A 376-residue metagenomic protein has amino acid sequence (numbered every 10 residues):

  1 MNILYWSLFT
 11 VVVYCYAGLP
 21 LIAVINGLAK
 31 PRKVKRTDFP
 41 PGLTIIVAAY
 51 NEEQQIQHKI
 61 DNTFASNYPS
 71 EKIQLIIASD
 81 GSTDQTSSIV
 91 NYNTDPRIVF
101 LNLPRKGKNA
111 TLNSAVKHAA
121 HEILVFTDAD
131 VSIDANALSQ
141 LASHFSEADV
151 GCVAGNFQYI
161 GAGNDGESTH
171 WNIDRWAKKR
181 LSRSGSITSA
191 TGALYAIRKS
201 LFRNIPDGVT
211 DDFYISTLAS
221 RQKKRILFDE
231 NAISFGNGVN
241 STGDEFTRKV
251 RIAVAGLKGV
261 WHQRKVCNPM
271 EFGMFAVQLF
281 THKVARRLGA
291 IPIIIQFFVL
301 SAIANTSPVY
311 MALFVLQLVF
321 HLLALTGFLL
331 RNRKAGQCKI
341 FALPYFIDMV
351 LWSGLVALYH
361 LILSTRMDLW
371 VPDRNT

Functional and structural regions predicted by a protein language model:
M1-T37: N-terminal membrane-anchoring/stem segments of glycan-assembly enzymes
I3, T37, G236, R286-R366: Membrane-embedded multi-pass helical conduit in multi-pass membrane proteins, especially envelope-biosynthetic
Q54-H58, K72, T83-Y92, N136: Acidic helix N-cap motif at the loop->helix transition within catalytic regions of sugar-transfer enzymes
D61-K72: Short, acidic, metal-binding catalytic loop of nucleotide-sugar glycosyltransferases
N62, S79-S87, P104-K106, V131: A conserved acidic beta->alpha catalytic loop
D95, F145-A154, Q158-D174, D207 (+3 more regions): Catalytic donor/gating beta->alpha subdomain of glycosyltransferases that bind UDP-sugars
P104, N109-T111, T127, A135-V209 (+2 more regions): Long helical/loop segments within the catalytic core of UDP-sugar-dependent glycosyltransferases, especially the large
L124: Short aromatic/hydrophobic "clamp" motif used to bind/position activated sugar donors
